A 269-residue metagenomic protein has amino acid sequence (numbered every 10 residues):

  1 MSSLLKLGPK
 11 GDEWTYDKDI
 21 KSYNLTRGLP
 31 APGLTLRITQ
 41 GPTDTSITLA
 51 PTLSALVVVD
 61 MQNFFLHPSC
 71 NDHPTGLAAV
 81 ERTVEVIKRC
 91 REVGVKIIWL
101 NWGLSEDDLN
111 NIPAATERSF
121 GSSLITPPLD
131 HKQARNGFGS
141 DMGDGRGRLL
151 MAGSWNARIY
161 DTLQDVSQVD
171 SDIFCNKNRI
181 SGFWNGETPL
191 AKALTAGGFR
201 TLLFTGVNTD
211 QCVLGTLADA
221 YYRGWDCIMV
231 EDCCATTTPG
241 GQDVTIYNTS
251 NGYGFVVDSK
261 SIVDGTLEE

Functional and structural regions predicted by a protein language model:
M1-D44: Basic, amphipathic N-terminal segments that precede the first structured/catalytic domain
S3-W14, D19, L77-G197: Active-site alpha/beta core segments
Q40-L53, V84-E92: Short amphipathic alpha-helices and their capping/turn segments at secondary-structure boundaries
S69-G76: Short glycine-enriched, charge-decorated loop/helix-capping segments at active-site entrances that position
L203-G206, G224-P239: A short glycine-rich beta-strand->turn/loop micro-motif centered on a GG-aromatic cluster
T209-T216: Short glycine/serine/threonine-rich phosphate/pyrophosphate-binding segments that cradle anionic phosphate groups
Q211, C234-T238, V263: Short gly/pro/ser/thr-enriched loop/turn and capping motifs at secondary-structure boundaries
F255-E269: A charged, well-structured terminal subsegment
